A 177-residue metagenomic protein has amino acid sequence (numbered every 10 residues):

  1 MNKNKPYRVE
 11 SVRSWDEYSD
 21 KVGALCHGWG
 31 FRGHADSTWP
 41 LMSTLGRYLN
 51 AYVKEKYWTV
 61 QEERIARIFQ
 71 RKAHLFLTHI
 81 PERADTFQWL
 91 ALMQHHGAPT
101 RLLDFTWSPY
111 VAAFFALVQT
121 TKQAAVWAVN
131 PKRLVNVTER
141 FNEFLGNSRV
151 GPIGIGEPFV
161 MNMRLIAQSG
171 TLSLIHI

Functional and structural regions predicted by a protein language model:
M1-I175: Catalytic-core elements of nucleic-acid end-processing and repair enzymes
